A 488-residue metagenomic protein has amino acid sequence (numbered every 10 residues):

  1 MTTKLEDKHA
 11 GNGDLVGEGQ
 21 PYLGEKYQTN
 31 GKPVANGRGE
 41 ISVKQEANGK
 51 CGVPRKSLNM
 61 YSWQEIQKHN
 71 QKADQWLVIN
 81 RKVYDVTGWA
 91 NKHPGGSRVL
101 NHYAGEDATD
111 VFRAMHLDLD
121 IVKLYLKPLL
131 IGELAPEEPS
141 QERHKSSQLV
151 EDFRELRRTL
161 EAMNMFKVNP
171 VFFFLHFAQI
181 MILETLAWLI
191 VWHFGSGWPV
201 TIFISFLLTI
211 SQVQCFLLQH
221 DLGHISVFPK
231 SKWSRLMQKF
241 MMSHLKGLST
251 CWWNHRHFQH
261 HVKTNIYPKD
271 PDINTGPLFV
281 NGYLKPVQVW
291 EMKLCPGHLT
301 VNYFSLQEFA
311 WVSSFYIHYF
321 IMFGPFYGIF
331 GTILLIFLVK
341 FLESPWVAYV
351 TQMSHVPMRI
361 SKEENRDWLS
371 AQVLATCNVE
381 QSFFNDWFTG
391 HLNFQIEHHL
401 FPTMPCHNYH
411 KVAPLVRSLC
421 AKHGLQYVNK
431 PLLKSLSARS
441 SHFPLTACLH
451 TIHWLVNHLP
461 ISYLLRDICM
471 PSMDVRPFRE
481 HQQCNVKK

Functional and structural regions predicted by a protein language model:
T2-F166: B-type heme-binding environments
R81, V122, L160, H220 (+3 more regions): Divalent metal-coordination and catalytic microenvironments
F112-R113, T332-L334, L400-P405: Active-site rim elements
E138-P139, P170-H176, N254-R256, D270-N274: Short coil/turn segments at secondary-structure boundaries
V150-T159, N164, I182, L186-I190 (+2 more regions): Conserved oxyanion/phosphate-binding beta-strand-loop segments in alpha/beta enzyme cores
V168-C215, M242-K246, K293, T300-V350 (+1 more regions): Alpha-helical bilayer-embedded segments of polytopic membrane proteins, i.e., transmembrane/intramembrane helices
S205-Q307, R359-N485: Membrane-embedded catalytic scaffold of the fatty acid hydroxylase/desaturase
V347-E364: Transmembrane alpha-helix/helix-exit interface in multi-pass inner-membrane proteins
